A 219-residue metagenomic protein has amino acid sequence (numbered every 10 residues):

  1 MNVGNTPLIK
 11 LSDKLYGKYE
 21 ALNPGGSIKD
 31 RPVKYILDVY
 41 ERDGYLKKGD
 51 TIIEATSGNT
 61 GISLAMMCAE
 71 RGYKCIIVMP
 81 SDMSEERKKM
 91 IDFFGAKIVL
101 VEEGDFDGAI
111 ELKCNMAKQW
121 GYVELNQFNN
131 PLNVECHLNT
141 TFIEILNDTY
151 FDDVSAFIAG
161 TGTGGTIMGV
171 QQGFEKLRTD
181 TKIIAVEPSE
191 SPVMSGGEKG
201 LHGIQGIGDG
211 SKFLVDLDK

Functional and structural regions predicted by a protein language model:
M1-K219: PLP-dependent amino-acid enzyme catalytic core
